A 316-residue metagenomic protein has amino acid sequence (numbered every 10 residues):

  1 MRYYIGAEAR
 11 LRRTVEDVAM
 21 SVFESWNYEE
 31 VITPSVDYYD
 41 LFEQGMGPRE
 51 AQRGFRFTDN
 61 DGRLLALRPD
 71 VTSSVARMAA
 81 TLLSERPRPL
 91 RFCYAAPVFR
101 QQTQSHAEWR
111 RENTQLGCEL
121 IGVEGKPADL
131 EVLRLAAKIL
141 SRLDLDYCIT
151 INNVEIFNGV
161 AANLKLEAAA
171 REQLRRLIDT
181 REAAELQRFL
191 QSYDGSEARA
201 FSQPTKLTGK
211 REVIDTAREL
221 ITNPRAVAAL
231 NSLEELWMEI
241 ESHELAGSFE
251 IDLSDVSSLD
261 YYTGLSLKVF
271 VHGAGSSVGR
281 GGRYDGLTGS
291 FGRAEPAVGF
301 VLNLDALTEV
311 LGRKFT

Functional and structural regions predicted by a protein language model:
M1-S73, L130, T150: TRNA-binding/sensing appendages of the translation machinery
E8-W26, D37-Y38, T72-E85, R91-D146 (+1 more regions): Positively charged, Gly/Ser-enriched RNA/tRNA-binding surfaces
V36, N153, L174: Residue-level "edge-of-site" marker
Y39-D40, I156-F157, L177, V256: Short secondary-structure capping/turn micro-motifs that flank functional sites
G45-R49, N163-K165, L265: Short low-complexity, flexible loop/linker segments enriched in glycine and/or proline with clustered acidic
R53-D61, K165-R188, L245: Acidic, His- and aromatic-enriched active-site or binding-groove loops in soluble protein domains that engage sugars
E112-L116, I151-G159: Short, conserved phosphate-binding/catalytic loop or strand-edge motifs used in phosphoryl-/nucleotidyl-transfer
L143-D146, E155-N158, A170: Extended alpha-helical scaffolds
